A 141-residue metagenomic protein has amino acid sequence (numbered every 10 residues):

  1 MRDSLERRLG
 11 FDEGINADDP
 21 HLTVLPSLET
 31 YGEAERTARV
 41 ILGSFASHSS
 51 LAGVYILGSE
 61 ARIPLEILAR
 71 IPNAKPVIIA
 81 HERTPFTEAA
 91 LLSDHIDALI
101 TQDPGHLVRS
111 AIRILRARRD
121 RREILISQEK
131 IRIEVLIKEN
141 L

Functional and structural regions predicted by a protein language model:
M1-D12: Secondary-structure junction motif
G10, V40-G43, I63, S110 (+1 more regions): Alpha-helical elements of Rossmann-like donor-binding domains used by nucleotide-donor carbohydrate transfer enzymes
D12-E35: Short beta-strand elements in bilobed, periplasmic/extracellular small-molecule ligand-binding domains
I15, H106-L141: Hinge/cleft segment of the Venus flytrap/periplasmic-binding protein
A17-L22, N73, S93-D94: Short, well-ordered coil/turn elements that cap or connect secondary structure elements
E29-F86: Hydrophobic alpha-helical
T84-I96: Beta-alpha-beta core module
S93-G105: Short beta-strand elements at the ligand-binding edges of bilobed clamshell
